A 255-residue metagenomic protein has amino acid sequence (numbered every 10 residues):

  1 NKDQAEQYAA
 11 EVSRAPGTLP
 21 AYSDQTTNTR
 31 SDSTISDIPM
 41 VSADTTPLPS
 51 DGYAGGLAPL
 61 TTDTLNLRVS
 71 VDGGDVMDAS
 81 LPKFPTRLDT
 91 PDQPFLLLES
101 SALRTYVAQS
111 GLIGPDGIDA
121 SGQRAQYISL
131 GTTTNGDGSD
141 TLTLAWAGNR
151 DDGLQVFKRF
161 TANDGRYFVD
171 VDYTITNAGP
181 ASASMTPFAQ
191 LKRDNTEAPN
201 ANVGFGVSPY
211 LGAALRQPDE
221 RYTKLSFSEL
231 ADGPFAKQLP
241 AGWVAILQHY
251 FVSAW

Functional and structural regions predicted by a protein language model:
K2-V41: Juxtamembrane proline-rich low-complexity "stalk" or linker regions positioned immediately after a signal peptide
A5, A9-V12, T34, L48 (+4 more regions): Generic hydrophobic, helix-prone segments enriched in Leu/Val/Ile
S33-R68: Intrinsic low-complexity, intrinsically disordered segments
L57-W255: Soluble non-transmembrane domains of integral membrane proteins
